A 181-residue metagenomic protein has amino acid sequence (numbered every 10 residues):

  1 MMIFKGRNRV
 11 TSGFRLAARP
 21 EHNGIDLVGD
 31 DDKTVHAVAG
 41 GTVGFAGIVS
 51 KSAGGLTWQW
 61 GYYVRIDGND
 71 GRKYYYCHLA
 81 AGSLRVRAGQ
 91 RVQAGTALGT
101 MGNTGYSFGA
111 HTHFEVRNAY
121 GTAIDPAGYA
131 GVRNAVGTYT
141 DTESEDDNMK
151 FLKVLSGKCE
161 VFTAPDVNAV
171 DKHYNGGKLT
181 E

Functional and structural regions predicted by a protein language model:
M2-G6, V154: Boundary/junction segments of secreted and surface-exposed precursor proteins
R9-A39, I48: Short glycine/threonine/proline-enriched tight-turn/helix- or strand-capping micro-motif at secondary-structure
V10, G41, G95-L98: Residue-level preference for non-acidic, small/hydrophobic
P20-N23, V38-A88, A110-E115: Zn2+-dependent peptidoglycan hydrolase active-site motif and core
D30, H36, R87-Q93: Residue-level recognition of short, solvent-exposed, well-ordered loop/turn junctions that link secondary-structure
G55-D67, Q90-E143: Conserved, short, structured surface segments that act as functional micro-motifs
D70-G71, Y120, S156-K158: Acidic/polar residues in short coil/turn loops that connect beta-strands within repeat-based beta-sheet scaffolds
S144-E181: Short, surface-exposed polybasic-aromatic patches that bind anionic ligands, especially phosphate groups
